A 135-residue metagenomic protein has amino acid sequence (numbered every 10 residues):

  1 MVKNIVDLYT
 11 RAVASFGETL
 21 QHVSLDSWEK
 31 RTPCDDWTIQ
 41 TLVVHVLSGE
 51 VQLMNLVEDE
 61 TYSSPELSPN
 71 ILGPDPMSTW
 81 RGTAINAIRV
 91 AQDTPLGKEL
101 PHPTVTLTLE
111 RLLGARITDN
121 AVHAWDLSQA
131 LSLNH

Functional and structural regions predicted by a protein language model:
M1-N4, V43-P103: Short, helix-capping/interhelical loops that line the mouth of catalytic, cofactor-, or ligand-binding pockets
M1-W37: An N-terminal domain-cap segment
I5-A12, P76, W80-T83, L112 (+1 more regions): Amphipathic alpha-helix face/heptad-repeat signature
A12-T19, G49-Q52, T83, D119: Amphipathic, well-ordered alpha-helical segments in soluble domains
H22-W28, D93-K98, L133: Surface-exposed helix-capping loop/turn segments at secondary-structure junctions
S27-P65, T104-H135: Short, contiguous alpha-helical
